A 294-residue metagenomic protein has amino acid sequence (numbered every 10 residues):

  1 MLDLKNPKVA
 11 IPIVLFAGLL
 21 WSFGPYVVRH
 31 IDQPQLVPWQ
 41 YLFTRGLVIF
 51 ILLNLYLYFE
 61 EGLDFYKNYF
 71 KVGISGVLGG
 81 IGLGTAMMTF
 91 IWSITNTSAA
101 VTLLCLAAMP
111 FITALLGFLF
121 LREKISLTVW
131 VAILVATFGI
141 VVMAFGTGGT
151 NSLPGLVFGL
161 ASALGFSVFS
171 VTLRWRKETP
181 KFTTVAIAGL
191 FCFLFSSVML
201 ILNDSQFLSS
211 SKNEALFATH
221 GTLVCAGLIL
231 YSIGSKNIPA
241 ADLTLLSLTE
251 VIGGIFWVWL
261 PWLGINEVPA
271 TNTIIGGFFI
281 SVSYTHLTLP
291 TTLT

Functional and structural regions predicted by a protein language model:
M1-Q40, T44, I81, T89 (+3 more regions): Glycine-/small-residue-enriched transmembrane alpha-helix faces in small-molecule transporters and effluxers
G18, T102-A108, L173-F191, C225-L260: Helix-helix packing/entry segments at the starts of transmembrane helices
S22, G80, G84, P110-F111 (+5 more regions): Hydrophobic/small/kink-forming positions within alpha-helical transmembrane segments of polytopic membrane proteins
P25, Y58-V101, I140-V142, A218 (+1 more regions): Specific transmembrane alpha-helical segments of multi-pass solute transporters/efflux pumps, especially DMT/EamA
I31, Y41, R45, S93 (+7 more regions): Hydrophobic/aromatic residues within transmembrane alpha-helices of multi-pass small-molecule transporters
Q40-V48, I91-R122, A240-W259: Specific alpha-helical transmembrane segments that line the substrate/conduction pathway and gating interfaces
L103-L106, R122-V142, G149-L156, S211 (+1 more regions): Loop-to-transmembrane alpha-helix entry segments
T285-T291: Conserved small/polar residues in nucleotide/adenosyl-binding loops
